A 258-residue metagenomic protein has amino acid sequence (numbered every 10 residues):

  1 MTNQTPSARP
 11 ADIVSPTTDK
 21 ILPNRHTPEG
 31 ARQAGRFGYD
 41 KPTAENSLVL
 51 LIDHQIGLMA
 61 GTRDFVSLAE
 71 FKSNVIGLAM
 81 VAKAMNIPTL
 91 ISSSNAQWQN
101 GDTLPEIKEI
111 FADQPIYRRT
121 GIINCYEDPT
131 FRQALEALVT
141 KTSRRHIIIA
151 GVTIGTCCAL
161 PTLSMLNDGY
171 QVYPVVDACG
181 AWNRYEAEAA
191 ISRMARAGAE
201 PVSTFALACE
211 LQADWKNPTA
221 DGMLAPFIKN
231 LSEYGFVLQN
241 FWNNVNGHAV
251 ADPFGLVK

Functional and structural regions predicted by a protein language model:
N3-I122, A137-K141, E188-A195, Q212-A213 (+1 more regions): Active-site acidic carboxylates
F111, L135, M165, G169: Active-site catalytic pocket residues across diverse enzymes, especially alpha/beta-hydrolases
T120-I123, D177-G180, L207: Short, acidic/turn-prone active-site loops that include or flank metal/cofactor- and phosphate-binding residues
C125-D128: S-adenosyl-L-methionine/SAH cofactor-binding core of RNA-modifying enzymes
T130-Q133: Short glycine-cluster motifs
R145-T204: A contiguous pocket-lining binding segment that forms or flanks enzyme active sites
F205-Q212: Glycine-rich, Lys/Arg-enriched anion-binding loops that position phosphate/diphosphate groups for phosphoryl
